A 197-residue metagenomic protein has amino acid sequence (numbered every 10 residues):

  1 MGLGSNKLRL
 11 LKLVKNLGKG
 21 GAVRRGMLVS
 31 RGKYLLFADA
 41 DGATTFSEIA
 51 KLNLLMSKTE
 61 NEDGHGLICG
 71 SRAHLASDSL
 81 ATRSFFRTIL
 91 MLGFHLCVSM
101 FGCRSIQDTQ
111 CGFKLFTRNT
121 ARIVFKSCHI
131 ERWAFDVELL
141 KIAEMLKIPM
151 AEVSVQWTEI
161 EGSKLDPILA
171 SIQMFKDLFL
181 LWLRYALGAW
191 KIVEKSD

Functional and structural regions predicted by a protein language model:
M1: Acidic helix N-cap motif at the loop->helix transition within catalytic regions of sugar-transfer enzymes
G4, C103-R104, S127-D197: Hydrophobic helical membrane-anchoring modules
K7, L13-S30, Y34, F46-W133 (+1 more regions): Acceptor/aglycone-binding surface of glycosyltransferases and processive sugar-polymer synthases
